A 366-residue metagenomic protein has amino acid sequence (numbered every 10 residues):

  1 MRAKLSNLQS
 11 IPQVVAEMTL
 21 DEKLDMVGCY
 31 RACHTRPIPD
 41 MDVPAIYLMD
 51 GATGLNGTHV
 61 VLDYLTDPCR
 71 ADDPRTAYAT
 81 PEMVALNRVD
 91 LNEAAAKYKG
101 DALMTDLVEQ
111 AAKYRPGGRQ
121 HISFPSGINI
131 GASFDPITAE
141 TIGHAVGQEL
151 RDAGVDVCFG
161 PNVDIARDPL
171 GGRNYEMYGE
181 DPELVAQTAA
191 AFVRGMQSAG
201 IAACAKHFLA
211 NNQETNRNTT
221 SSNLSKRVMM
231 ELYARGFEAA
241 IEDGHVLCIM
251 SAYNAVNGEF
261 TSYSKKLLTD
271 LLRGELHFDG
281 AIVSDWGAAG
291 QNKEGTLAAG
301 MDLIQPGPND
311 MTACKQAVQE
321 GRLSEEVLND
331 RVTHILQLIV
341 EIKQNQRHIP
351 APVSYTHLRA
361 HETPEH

Functional and structural regions predicted by a protein language model:
M1-R359: Glycoside hydrolase catalytic-domain context in secreted enzymes
A360-H366: A short, hydrophobic C-terminal helix/tail in secreted or cell-surface proteins
